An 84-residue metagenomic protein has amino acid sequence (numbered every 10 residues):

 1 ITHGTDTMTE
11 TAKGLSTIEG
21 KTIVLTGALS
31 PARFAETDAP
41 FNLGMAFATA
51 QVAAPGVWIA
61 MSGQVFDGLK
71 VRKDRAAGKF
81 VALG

Functional and structural regions predicted by a protein language model:
I1-G84: Active-site histidine-anchored catalytic micro-motif
